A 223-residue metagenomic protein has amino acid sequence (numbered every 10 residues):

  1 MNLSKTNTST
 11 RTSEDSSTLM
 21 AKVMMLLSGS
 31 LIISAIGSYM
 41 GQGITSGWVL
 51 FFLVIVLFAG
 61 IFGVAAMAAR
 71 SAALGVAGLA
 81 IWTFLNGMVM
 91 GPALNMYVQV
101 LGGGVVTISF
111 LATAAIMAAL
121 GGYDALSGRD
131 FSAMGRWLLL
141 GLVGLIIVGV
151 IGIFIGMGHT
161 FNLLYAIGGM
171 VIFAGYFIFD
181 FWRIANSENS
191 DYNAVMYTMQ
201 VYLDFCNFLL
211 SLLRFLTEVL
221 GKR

Functional and structural regions predicted by a protein language model:
M1-R223: A hydrophobic alpha-helical transmembrane-helix feature that marks the membrane cores and membrane-interface segments
